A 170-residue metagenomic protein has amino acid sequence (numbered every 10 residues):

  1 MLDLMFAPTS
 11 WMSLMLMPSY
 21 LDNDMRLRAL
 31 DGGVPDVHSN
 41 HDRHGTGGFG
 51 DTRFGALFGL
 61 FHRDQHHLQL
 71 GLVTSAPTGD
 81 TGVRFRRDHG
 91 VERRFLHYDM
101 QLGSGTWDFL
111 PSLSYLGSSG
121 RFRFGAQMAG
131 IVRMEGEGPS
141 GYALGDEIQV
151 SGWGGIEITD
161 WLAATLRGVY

Functional and structural regions predicted by a protein language model:
M1-D80, R87-M134, Q149, E157-Y170: Transmembrane beta-barrel domains of Gram-negative outer membranes and organellar outer membranes
S140, L144, D160-W161: Short helix-loop boundary/capping segments
L144-S151: Structured, active/binding-site neighborhoods that engage oxygen-rich ligands
